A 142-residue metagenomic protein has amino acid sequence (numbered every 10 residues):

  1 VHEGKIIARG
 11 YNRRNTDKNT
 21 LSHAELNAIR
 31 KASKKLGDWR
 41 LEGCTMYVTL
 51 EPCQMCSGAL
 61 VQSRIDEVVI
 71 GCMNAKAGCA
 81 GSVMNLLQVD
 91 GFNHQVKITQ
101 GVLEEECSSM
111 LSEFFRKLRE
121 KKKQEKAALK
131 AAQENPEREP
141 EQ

Functional and structural regions predicted by a protein language model:
H2-E3: A cytosolic small-molecule/anion-sensing beta-strand core signal
T16-N27, K31: A short, polar/charged loop-to-alpha-helix boundary motif
K35: A short helix-coil junction within the Rossmann-fold of NAD(P)-dependent oxidoreductases
D38-E51: Immediate flanking context of iron-sulfur cluster ligation sites
M55, A59-Q142: Zinc-dependent deaminase
